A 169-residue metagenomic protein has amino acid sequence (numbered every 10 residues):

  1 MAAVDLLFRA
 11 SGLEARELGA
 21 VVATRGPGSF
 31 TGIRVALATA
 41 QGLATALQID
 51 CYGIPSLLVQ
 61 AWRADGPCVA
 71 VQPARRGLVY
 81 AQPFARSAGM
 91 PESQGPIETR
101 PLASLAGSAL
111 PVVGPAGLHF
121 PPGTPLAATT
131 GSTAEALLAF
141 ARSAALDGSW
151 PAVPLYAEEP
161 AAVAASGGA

Functional and structural regions predicted by a protein language model:
M1-A23: N-terminal beta-alpha supersecondary unit
D5, Q41, L58: Active-site phosphate/pyrophosphate- and oxyanion-stabilizing loops and adjacent acidic/basic residues in soluble
D5-L6, T45, A139, S143: Short glycine/serine- and small hydrophobic-enriched flexible loop segments
A10-R16, A44-I54: Phosphate-handling active-site elements
E17-R25, H119-P125: Glycine/charged-rich beta-loop-alpha catalytic/anionic-binding loops adjacent to active sites
A20-D50: DPxDG-like acidic metal-binding loop motif
Y52-A169: Oxyanion-binding and handling regions
